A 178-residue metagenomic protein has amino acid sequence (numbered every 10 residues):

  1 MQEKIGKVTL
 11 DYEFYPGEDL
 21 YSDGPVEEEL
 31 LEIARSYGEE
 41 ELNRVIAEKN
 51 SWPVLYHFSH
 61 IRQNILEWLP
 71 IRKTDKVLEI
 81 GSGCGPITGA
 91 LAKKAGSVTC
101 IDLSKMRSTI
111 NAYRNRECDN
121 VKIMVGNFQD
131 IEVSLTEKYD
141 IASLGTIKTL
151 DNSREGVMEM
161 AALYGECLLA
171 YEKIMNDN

Functional and structural regions predicted by a protein language model:
M1-S36: N-terminal auxiliary segments of SAM/dcSAM-dependent transferases
I46-S59: Class I SAM-dependent methyltransferase Rossmann-like catalytic core, especially the SAM/SAH-binding loop
Y56-K73: Conserved alpha-helix/loop element of class I SAM-dependent methyltransferases that forms part of the SAM/SAH-binding
T74-G83: Conserved class I S-adenosyl-L-methionine
C84-A95: Conserved SAM-binding loop of SAM-dependent methyltransferases across substrates and taxa, primarily the Class I
K94-D130: Class I SAM-dependent methyltransferase SAM/SAH-binding core
V133-A142: A short acidic, Gly/Pro-enriched loop at the edge of an enzyme's catalytic core that lines a small-molecule cofactor
M160-N176: A short glycine-rich, Lys/Arg-flanked "PGG" loop and its adjoining helix->strand segment in the class I
